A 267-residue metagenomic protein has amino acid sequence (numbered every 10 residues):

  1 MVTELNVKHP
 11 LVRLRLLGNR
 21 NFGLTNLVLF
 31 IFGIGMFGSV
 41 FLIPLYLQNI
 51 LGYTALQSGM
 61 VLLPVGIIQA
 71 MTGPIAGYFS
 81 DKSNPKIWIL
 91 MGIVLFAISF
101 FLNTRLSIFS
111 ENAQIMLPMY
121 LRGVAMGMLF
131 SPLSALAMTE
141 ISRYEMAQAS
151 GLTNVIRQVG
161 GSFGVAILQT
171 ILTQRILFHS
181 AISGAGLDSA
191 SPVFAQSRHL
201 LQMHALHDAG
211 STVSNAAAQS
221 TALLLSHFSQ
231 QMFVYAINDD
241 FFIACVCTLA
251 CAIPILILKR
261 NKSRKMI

Functional and structural regions predicted by a protein language model:
M1-N6, A252-K259: C-terminal membrane-cytosol helix-exit motif in multi-pass small-molecule transporters
M1-V7, I171-I176: Structural signal for alpha-helical transmembrane segments and their membrane-water exit/capping regions in multi-pass
V2-Q148, R264-I267: Transmembrane core module of solute transporters
V28, L152-I156: Hydrophobic alpha-helical segments of secondary membrane carriers
I68-Q69, I156, G160: MFS transmembrane alpha-helix packing/gate-lining sites
A97-I98, L249-A252: Small-residue-rich packing faces within the transmembrane alpha-helices of Major Facilitator Superfamily
V159-C247, P254-L256: Hydrophobic transmembrane architecture of multi-pass small-molecule transporters
